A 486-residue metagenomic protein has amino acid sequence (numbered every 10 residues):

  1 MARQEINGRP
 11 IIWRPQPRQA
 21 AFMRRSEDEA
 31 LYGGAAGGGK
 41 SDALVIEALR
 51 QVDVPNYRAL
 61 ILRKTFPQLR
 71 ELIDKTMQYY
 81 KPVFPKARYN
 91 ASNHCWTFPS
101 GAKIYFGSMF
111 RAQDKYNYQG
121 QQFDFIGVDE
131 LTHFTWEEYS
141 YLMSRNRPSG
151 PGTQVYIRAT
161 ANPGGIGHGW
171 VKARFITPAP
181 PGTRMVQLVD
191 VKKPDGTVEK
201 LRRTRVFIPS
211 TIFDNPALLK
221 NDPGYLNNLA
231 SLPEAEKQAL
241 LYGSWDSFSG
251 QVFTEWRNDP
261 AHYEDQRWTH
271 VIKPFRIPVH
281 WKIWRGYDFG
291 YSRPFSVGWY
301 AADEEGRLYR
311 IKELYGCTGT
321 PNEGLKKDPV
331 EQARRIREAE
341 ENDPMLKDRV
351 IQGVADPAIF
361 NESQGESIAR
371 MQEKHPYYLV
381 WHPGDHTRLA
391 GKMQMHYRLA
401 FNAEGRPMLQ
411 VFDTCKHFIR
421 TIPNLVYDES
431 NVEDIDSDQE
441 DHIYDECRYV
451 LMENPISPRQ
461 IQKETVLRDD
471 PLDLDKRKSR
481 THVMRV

Functional and structural regions predicted by a protein language model:
M1-D28: Pre-P-loop entry segment of helicase/translocase ATPase cores
S41-P55: Walker A/P-loop NTP-binding motif
Y57-L69: Conserved RecA-like ASCE P-loop NTPase motor core of nucleic-acid helicases/translocases
Q68-D124: Inter-Walker segment of RecA-like/P-loop motor cores
D129-E130: Walker B catalytic acidic pair
H133-N215: ASCE P-loop NTPase helicase motor core
D214-Y287: ATPase catalytic-site recognition across NTP-hydrolyzing enzymes
G306-D436, P455-I461, V466-L467, L472-D473 (+1 more regions): Mg2+-dependent endonuclease catalytic cores in nucleic-acid-processing enzymes, primarily RNase H-like
